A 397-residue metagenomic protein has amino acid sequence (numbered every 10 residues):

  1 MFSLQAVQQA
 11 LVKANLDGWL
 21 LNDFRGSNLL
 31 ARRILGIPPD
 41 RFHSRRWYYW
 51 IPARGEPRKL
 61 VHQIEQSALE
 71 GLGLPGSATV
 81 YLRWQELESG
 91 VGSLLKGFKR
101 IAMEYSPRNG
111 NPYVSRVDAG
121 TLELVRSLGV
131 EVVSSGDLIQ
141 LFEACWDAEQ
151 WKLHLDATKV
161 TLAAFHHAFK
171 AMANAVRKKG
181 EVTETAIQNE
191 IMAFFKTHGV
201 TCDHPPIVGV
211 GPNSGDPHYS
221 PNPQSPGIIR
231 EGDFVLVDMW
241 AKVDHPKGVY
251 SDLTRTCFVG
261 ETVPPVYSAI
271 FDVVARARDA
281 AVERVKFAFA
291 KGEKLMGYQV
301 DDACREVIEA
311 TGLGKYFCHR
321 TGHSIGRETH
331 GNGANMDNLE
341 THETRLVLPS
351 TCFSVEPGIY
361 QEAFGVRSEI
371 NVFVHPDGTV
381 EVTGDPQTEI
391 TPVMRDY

Functional and structural regions predicted by a protein language model:
M1-Y397: Active-site neighborhoods and metal-handling regions in enzymes and metal-associated proteins
